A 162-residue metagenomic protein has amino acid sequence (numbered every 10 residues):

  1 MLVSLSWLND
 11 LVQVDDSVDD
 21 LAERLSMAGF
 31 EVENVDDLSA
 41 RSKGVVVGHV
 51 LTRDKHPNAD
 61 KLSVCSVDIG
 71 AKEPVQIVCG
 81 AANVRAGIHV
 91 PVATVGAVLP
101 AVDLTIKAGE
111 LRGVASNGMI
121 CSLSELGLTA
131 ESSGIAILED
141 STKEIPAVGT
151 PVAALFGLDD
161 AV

Functional and structural regions predicted by a protein language model:
M1-V162: Phosphate-backbone binding interfaces of nucleic-acid-interacting proteins
